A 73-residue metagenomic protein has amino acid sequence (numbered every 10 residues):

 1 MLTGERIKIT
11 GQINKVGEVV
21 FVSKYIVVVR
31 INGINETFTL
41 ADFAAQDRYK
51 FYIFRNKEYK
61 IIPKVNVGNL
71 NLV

Functional and structural regions predicted by a protein language model:
M1-G11: Short coil-to-beta transition motif at edge beta-strands of beta-rich domains
G4, V28, I53-N56: Secondary-structure boundary/capping motif
G4-R6, V16, E58: Conserved beta-strand residues within beta-sheet cores
R6-K8, Y25, K60-I61: Generic short N-terminal amphipathic or hydrophobic helices
Q12-D47: Basic/aromatic-rich interaction segments and small domains that mediate binding to polyanionic partners
I34-V73: Intrinsically disordered, low-complexity, charged/polar segments
